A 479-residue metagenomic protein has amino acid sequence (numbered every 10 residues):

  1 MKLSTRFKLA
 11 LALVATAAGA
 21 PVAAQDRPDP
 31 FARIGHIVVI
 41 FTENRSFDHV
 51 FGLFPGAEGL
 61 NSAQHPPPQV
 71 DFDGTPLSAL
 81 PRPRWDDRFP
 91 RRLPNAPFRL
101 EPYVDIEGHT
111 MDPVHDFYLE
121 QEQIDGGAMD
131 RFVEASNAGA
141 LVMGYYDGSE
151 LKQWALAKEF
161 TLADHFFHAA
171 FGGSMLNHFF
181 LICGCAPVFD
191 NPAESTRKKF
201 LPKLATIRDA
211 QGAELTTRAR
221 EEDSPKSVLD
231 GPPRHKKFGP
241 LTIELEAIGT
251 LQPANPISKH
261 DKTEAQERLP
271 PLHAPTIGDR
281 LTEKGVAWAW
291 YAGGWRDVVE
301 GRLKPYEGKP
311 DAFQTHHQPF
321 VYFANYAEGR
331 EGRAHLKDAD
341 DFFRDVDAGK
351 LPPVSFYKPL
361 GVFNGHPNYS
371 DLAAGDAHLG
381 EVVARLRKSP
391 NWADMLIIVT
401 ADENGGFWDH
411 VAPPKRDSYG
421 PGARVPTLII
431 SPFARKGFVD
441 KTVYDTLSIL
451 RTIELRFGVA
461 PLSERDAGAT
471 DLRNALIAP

Functional and structural regions predicted by a protein language model:
M1-A10: Bacterial N-terminal signal peptides that target proteins for export
V22-P479: N-terminal pro-sequences and low-complexity stem/linker regions of secreted or lumenal proteins
